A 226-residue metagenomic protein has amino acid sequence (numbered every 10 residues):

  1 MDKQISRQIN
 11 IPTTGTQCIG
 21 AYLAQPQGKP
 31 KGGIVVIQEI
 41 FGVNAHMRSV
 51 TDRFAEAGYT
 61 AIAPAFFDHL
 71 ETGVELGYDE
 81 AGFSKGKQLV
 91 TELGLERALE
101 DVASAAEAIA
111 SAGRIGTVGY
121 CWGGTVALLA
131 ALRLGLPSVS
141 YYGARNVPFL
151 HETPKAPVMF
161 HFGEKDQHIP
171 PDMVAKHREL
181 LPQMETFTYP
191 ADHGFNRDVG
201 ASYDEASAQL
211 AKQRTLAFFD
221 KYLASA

Functional and structural regions predicted by a protein language model:
M1-A226: N-terminal cap/leader regions of alpha/beta-hydrolase-fold enzymes, predominantly small-molecule hydrolases
